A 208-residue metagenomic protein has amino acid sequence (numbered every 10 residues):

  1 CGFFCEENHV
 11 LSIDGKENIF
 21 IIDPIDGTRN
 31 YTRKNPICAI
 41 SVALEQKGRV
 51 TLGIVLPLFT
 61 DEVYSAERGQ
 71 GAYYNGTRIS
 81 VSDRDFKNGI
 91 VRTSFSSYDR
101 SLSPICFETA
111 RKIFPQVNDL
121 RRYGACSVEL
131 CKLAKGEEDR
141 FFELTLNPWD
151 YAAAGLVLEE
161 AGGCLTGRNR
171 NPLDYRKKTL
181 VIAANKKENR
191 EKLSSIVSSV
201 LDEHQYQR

Functional and structural regions predicted by a protein language model:
C1, E17-I19, T51, G89 (+1 more regions): Conserved acidic residues
C1-I25, E203-R208: N-terminal subdomain of lithium-sensitive/metallo-dependent phosphomonoesterases centered on the IMPase/IPPase/PAP
F3, T28, P57, A66 (+3 more regions): Residue-level signal for inorganic ion chemistry
E6-E7, D23-D26, N30, E129 (+2 more regions): Acidic active-site catalytic centers that drive phospho-/nucleotidyl reactions and related ester hydrolyses
L11-D14, R33, K47, S65 (+2 more regions): Solvent-exposed alpha-helices and their adjacent loops that cap or buttress functional pockets in soluble metabolic
D14-Y73: DPxDG-like acidic metal-binding loop motif
V81-R208: An extended, acidic
